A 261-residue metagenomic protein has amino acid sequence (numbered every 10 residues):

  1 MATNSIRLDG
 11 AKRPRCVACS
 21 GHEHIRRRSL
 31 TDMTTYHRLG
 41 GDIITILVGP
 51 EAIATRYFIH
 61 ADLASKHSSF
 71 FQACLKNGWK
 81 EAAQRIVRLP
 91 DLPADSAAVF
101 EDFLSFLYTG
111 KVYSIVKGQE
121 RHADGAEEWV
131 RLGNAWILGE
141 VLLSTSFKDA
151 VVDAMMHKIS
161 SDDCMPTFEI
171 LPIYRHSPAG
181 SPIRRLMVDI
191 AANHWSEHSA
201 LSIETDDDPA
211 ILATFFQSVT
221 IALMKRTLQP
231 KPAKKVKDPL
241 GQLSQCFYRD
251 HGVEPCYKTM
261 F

Functional and structural regions predicted by a protein language model:
M1-L63, A94-A98, S105-E127: N-terminal BTB/POZ boundary and linker segment
P14-V17, Q72, S244, E254: Secreted/extracellular small peptides and ectodomain modules produced from precursors
G41-I86, A97-S105, L143-V152: Alpha-helical oligomerization interface recognition
I53, D102-S202: Post-BTB helical module
V87, I170-Y174, E197-P230: Long amphipathic alpha-helical assembly cores
P90: The catalytic "switch" region of P-loop NTPases
A213-F261: C-terminal helix/juxtamembrane-tail motif
